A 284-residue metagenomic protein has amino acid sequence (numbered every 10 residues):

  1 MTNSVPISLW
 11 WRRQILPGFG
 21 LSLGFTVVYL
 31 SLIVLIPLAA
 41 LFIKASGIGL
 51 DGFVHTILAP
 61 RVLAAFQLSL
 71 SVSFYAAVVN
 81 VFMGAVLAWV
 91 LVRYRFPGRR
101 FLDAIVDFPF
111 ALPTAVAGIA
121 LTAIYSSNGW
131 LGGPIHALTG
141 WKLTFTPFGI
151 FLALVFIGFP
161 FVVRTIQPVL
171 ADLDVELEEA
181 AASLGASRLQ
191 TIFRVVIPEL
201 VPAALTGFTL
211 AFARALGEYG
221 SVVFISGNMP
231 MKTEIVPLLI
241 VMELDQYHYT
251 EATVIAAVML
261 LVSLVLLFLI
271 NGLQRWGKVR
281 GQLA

Functional and structural regions predicted by a protein language model:
M1-L16: Short, Lys/Arg-rich, polar N-terminal cytosolic tail immediately upstream of the first transmembrane signal-anchor
Q14-I48, T56-A171, V195-G220, F224 (+2 more regions): Membrane-water interface segments at the C-terminal ends of transmembrane alpha-helices in multi-pass inner-membrane
P97, A186-R188: Short coil/turn motifs that cap or connect alpha-helices
A123, S221-Y247, A284: Glycine-rich helix-loop "coupling/hinge" segments at transmembrane-helix boundaries in multipass transporters
L173-L177: Short glycine/proline-centered loop/turn elements that form peptide/ligand docking sites
A181: The alpha-helix within a helix-turn-helix
L184-G185, P198: Glycine/proline-centered hinge or cleavage motifs at structural transition points of membrane proteins
L273-A284: Short cytosolic juxtamembrane segments of multi-pass membrane proteins
